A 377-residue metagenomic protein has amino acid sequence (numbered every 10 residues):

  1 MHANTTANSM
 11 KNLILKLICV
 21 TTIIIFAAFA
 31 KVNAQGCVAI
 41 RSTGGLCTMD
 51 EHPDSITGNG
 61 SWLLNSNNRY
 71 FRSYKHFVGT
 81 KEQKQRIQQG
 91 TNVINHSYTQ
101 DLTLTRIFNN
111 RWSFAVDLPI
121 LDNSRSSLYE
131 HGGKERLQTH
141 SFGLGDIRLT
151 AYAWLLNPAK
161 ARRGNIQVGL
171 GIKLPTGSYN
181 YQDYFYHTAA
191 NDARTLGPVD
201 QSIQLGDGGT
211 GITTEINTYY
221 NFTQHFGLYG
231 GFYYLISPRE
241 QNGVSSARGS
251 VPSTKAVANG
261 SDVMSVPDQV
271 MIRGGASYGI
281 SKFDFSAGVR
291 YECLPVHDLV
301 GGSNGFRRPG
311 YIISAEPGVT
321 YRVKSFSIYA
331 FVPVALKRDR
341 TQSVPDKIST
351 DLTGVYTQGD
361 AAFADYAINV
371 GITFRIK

Functional and structural regions predicted by a protein language model:
Q35-V38, P53-S61, S73-K75, R111 (+6 more regions): Short loop/turn motifs that connect adjacent beta-strands in outer-membrane beta-barrel proteins
G36, G90-H96, R136-G143, Q204-G208 (+3 more regions): Replace "Gram-negative outer membrane beta-barrel proteins" with "bacterial and organellar outer membrane beta-barrel
W62-L64, Y98-L102, G145-L149, I166 (+5 more regions): Hydrophobic, lipid-facing positions within transmembrane beta-strands of outer-membrane proteins
S66-R72, V116-I120, V168-L174, G230-Y234 (+3 more regions): Transmembrane beta-barrel strands of outer-membrane/channel proteins
N68, R106, L118, A153-L155 (+5 more regions): Residue-level signature of outer-membrane beta-barrel architecture
Y70-T99, S202: Surface-exposed strand-loop-strand hairpins of Gram-negative outer-membrane beta-barrel proteins
F77-G79, K84-R86, L235, E240-K377: Outer membrane beta-barrel transmembrane domains
N123-V263: Outer-membrane pore/translocation modules
